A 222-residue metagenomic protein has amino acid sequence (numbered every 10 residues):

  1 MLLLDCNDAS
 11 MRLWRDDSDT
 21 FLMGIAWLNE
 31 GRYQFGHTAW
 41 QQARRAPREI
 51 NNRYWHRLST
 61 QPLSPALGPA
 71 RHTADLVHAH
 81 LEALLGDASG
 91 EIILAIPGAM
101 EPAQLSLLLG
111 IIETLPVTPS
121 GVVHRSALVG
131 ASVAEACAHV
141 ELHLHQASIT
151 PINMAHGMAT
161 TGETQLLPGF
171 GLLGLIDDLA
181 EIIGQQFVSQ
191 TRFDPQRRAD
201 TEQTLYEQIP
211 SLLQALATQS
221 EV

Functional and structural regions predicted by a protein language model:
M1-N29, A131-G162, L179, I209 (+1 more regions): Gly/Thr-rich phosphate-binding beta-strand-loop-beta motif of the actin/hexokinase/Hsp70
A9-A95, L213-S220: Conserved phosphate-binding loops in N-terminal lobes of ATP-dependent enzymes of the actin/Hsp70/sugar-kinase
R45, E49, H72, L76 (+7 more regions): Charged, alpha-helix-enriched surfaces in structured cytosolic catalytic cores of large nucleotide-utilizing machines
A88-A99, P195-Q196, D200: Short glycine-rich phosphate-binding loop at a beta-alpha junction
L94-Q104, L205-P210, Q214: Glycine-rich phosphate-binding loops at beta-strand->alpha-helix junctions
E101, S120-A131: Short acidic loop-to-helix transition motifs that present clustered carboxylates
G110-T118: Short helix-loop-beta junction
M154-V222: Phosphate-binding glycine-rich/basic clefts of nucleotide- and phosphate-handling proteins, predominantly
